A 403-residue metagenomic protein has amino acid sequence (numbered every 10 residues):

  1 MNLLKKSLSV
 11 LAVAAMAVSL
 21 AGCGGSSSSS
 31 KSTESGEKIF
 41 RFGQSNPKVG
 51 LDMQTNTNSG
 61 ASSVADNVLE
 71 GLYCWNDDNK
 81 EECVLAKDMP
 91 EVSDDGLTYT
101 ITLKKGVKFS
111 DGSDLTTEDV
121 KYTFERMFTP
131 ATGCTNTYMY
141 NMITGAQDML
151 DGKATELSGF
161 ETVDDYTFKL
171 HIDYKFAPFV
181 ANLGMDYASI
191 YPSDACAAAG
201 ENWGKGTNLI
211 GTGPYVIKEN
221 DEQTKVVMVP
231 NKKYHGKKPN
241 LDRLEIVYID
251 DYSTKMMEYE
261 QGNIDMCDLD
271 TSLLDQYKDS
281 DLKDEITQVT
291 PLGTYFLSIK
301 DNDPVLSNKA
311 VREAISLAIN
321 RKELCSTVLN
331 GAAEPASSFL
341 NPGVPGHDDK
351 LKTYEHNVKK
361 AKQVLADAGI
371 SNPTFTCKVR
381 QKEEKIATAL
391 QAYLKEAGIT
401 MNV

Functional and structural regions predicted by a protein language model:
M1-F40, G50-M53, C83, G159 (+2 more regions): Short, low-complexity disordered leader/linker segments with a strong preference for bacterial N-terminal type II
G43-D94, E125, I210-G211: N-terminal lobe/hinge region of extracytoplasmic solute-binding protein
N76, K104, V229-Y234, P291-A314 (+2 more regions): A bilobed periplasmic-binding-protein/Venus flytrap-type ligand-binding module shared by bacterial periplasmic
D77, I172-P239, R243: Gly/Pro-rich hinge or "lid" segments in bacterial periplasmic/extracellular proteins
D88-M139, V305: Aromatic- and charge-enriched surface segment that lines or borders ligand/interaction sites
T102, K121, T137-D194: Surface-exposed binding/hinge segments that line and control ligand-binding clefts or catalytic entry sites
K232-Y277, T400: Ligand-site clamp/hinge motif
S307-A392, E396-A397: Append "and occasionally in soluble cytosolic enzymes with long acidic Gly/Pro-rich linkers
